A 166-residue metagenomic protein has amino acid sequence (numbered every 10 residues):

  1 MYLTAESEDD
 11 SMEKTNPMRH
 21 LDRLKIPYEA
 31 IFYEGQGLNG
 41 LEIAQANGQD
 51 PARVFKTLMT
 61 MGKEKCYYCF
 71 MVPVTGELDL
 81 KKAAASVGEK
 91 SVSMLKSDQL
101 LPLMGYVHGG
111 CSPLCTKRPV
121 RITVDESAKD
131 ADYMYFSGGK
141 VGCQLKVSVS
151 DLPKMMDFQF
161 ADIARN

Functional and structural regions predicted by a protein language model:
Y2-N166: Extended, low-hydrophobicity, polar/charged segments
